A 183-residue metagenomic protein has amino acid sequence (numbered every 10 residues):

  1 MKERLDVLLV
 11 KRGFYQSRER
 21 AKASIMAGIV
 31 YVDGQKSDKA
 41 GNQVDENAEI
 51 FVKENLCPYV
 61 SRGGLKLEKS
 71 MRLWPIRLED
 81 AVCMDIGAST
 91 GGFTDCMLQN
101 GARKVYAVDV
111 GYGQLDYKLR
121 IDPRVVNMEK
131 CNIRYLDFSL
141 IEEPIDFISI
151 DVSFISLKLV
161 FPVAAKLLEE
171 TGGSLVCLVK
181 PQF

Functional and structural regions predicted by a protein language model:
M1-E46: A basic, amphipathic helix-loop patch mediating RNA/tRNA/ribosome contacts
V30, R103-Y106: Short beta-strand element of Class I
N55-S70: Conserved SAM-binding loop and adjacent beta-strand
R72-E79, I141-E142: Glycine-rich helix-loop-beta junction characteristic of Rossmann-like nucleotide cofactor-binding loops
E79-S89: Conserved class I S-adenosyl-L-methionine
T90-A102: Conserved SAM-binding loop of SAM-dependent methyltransferases across substrates and taxa, primarily the Class I
Y106-L159: S-adenosyl-L-methionine
K158-V176: A short glycine-rich, Lys/Arg-flanked "PGG" loop and its adjoining helix->strand segment in the class I
